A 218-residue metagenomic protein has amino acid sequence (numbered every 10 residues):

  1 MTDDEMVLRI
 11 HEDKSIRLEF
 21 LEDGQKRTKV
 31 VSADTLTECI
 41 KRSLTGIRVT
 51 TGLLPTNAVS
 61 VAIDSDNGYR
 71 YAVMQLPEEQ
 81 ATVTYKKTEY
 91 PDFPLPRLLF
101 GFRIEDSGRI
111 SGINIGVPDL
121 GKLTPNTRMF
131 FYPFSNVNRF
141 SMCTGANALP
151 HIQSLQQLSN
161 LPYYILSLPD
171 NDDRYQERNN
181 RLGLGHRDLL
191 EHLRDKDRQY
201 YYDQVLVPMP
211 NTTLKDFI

Functional and structural regions predicted by a protein language model:
M1, L123-I218: Domain-scale recognition of soluble eukaryotic interaction modules
M1-E12, I16-I152: Compact alpha/beta protein-protein interaction domains typified by the UBC
